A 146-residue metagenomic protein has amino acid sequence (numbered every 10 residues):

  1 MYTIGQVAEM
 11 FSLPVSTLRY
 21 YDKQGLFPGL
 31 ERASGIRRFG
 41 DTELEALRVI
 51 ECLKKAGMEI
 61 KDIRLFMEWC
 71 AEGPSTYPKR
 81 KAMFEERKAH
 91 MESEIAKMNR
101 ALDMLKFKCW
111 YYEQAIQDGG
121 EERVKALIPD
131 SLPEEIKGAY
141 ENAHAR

Functional and structural regions predicted by a protein language model:
M1-E68: Basic helix-turn-helix/winged-helix DNA-binding cores and closely related short helical interaction motifs
V7, G25-L26, L44, A71 (+3 more regions): Short linear sequence elements within intrinsically disordered, low-complexity coil regions
L26, M58, P74-S75, G120: Residue-level recognition of short, well-ordered coil/turn positions that link secondary-structure elements
C52-K55, E68-A71, W110, Q114-Q117: A generic structural signal for secondary-structure junctions that act as hinges or helix/strand caps at the edges
L65-E68, E72, A82: Long, amphipathic alpha-helical segments that form or neighbor coiled-coils/leucine zippers used for dimerization
S75-R146: C-terminal regulatory/oligomerization modules of transcriptional regulators
